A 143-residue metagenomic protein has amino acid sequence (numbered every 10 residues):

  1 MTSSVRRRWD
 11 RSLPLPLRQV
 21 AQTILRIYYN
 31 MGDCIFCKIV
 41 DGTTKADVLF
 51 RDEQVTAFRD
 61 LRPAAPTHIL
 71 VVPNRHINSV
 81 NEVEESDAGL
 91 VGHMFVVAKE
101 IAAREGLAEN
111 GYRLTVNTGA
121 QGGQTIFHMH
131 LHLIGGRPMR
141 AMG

Functional and structural regions predicted by a protein language model:
L13-L17, L25: Leucine-biased recognition of intrinsically disordered, low-complexity hydrophobic segments
A21-G143: HIT superfamily nucleotide-processing domains
